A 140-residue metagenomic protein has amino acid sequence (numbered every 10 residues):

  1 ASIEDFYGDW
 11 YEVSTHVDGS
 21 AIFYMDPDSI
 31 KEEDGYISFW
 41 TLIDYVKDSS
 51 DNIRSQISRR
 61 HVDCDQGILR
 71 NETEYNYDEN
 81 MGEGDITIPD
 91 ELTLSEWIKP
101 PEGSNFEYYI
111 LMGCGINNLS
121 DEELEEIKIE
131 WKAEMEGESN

Functional and structural regions predicted by a protein language model:
A1-N140: N-terminal secretory-pathway/extracellular module detecting exported/lumenal segments and adjacent signal-anchor/first
